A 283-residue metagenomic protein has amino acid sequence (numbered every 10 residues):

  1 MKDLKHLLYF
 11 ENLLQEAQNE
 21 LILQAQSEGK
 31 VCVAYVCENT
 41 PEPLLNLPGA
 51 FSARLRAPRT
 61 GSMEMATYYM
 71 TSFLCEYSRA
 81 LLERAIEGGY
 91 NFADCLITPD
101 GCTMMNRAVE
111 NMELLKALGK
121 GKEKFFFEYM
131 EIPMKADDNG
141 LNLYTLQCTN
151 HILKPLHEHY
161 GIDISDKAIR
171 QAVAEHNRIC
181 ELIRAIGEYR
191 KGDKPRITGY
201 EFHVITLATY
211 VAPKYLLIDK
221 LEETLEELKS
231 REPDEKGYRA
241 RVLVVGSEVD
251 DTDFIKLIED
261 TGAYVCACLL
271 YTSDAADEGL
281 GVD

Functional and structural regions predicted by a protein language model:
M1-Y35, L221-A240: Bacterial Sec-exported substrate-binding components of ABC uptake systems
Y35-P43, P99-N106, L243-D251: Gly/Ser/Thr-rich loops at beta-strand to alpha-helix junctions that form or flank small-molecule/cofactor-binding
T40-I86, D94, V109: An N-terminal, globular interaction/scaffold subdomain
R56-S62, I132-P133, L269-L270: Short, acidic/turn-prone active-site loops that include or flank metal/cofactor- and phosphate-binding residues
A80-H157: Acidic/His-rich segments in extracytoplasmic proteins that coordinate ligands and/or metal ions
K122-L216: Catalytic cofactor-binding cores of redox enzymes
E181-L269: Extended, H/D-rich, highly charged conserved domains that either
Y271-A276: Conserved small/polar residues in nucleotide/adenosyl-binding loops
